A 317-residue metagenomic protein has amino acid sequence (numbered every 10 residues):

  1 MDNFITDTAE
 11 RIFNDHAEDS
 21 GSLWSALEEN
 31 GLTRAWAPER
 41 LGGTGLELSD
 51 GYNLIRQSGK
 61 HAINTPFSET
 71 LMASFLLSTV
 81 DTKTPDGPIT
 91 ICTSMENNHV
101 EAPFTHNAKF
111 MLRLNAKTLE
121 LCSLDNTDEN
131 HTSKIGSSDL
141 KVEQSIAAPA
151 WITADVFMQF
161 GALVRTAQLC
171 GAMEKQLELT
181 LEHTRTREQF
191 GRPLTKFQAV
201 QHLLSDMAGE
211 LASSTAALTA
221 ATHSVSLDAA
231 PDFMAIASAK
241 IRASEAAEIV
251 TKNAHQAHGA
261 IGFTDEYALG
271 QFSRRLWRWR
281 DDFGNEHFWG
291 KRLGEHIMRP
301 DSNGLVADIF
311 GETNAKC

Functional and structural regions predicted by a protein language model:
M1-H61, F157-C317: Alpha-helical interface subdomain recognition
A62-L71, F75-E178, E182, V306-C317: FAD-binding core of flavoproteins
